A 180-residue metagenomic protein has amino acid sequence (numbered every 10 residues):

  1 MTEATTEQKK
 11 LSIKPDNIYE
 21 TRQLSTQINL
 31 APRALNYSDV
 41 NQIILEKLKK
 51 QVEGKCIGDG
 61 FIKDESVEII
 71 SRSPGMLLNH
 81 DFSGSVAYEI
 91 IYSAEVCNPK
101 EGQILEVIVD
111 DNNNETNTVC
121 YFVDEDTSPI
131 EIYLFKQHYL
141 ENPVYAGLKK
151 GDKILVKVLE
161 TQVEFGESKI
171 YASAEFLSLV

Functional and structural regions predicted by a protein language model:
M1-V180: Single-stranded RNA-binding regions, centering on S1/OB-family and related RNA-binding modules
